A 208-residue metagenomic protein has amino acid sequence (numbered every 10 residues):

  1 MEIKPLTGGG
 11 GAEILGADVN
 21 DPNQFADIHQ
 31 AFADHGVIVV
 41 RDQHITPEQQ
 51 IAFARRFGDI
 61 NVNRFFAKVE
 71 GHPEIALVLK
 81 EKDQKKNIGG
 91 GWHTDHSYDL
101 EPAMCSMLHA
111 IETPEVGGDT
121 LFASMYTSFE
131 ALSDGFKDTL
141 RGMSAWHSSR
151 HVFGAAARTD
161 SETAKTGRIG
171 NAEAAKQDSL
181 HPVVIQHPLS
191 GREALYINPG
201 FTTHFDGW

Functional and structural regions predicted by a protein language model:
M1-W208: Non-heme Fe(II) oxygenase catalytic core, chiefly the N-lobe of the double-stranded beta-helix
